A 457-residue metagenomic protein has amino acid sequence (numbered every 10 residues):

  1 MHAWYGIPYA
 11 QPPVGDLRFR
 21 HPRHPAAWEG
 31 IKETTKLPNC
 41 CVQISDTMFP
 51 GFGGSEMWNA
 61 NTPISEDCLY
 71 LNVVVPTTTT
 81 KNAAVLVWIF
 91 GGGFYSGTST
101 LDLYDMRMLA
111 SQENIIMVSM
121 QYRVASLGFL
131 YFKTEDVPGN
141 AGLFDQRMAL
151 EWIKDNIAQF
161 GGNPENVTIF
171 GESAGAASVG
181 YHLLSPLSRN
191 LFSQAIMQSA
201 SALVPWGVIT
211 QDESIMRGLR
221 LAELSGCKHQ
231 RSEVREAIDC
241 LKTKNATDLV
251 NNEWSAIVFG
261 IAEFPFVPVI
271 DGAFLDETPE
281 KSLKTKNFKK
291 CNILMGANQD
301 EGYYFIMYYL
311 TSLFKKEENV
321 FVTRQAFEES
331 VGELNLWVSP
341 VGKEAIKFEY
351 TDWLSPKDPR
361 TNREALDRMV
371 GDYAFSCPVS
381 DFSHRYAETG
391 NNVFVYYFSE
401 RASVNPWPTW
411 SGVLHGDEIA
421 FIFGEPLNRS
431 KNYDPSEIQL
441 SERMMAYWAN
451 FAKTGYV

Functional and structural regions predicted by a protein language model:
M1-L143, P164, G260-A262, E328 (+3 more regions): Non-catalytic accessory segments of hydrolases
V75-A83, I157-N166, C227-S232, R385-F394 (+1 more regions): Surface-exposed helix-capping loop/turn segments at secondary-structure junctions
A84, A141, I153, F160-S173: Alpha/beta-hydrolase fold nucleophile elbow
V137-Q159, T210-E223: Alpha/beta-hydrolase active-site loop
I169, I196-Q198, G296: A short, hydrophobic beta-strand element of the alpha/beta-hydrolase
A176-S188: Short glycine-enriched nucleophile-adjacent loop and the immediately C-terminal alpha-helix near the catalytic center
R189-A202: A conserved short beta-strand
A202-L203, C240-I438, Y447: Substrate-gating cap/lid region and adjacent catalytic-acid/histidine neighborhood within extracellular/lumenal
